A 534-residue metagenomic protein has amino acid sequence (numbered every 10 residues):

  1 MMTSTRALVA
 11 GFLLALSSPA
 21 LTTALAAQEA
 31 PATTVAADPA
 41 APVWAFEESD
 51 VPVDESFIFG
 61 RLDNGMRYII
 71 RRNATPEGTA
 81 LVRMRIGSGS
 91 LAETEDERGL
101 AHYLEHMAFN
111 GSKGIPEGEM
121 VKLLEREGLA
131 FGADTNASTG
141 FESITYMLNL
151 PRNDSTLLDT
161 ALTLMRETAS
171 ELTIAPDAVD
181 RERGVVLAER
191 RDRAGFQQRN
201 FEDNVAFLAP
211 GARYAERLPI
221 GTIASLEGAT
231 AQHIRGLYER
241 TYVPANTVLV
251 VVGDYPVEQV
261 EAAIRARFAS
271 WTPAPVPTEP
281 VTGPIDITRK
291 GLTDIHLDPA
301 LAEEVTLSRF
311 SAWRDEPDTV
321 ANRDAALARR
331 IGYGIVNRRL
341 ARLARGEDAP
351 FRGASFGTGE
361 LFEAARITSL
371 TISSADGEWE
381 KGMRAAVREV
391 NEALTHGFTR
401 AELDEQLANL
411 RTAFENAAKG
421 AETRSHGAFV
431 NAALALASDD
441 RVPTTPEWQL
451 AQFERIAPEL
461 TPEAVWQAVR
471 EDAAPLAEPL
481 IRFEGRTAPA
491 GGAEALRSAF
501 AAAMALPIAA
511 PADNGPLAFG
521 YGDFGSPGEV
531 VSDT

Functional and structural regions predicted by a protein language model:
M1-T5: N-terminal secretory signal peptides that target proteins for export/translocation
V9-A20: Bacterial N-terminal signal peptides
A26-I70, P256-A341, R345, D404-A408 (+3 more regions): Proteolytic maturation boundary segments
A32-P42, N110-I115, A133, A137 (+11 more regions): Scaffold signal of the M16-like zinc-metallopeptidase fold and its non-catalytic homologs
P76-E77, I86-A101, H106-R199, S225-G228 (+5 more regions): Active-site-adjacent, His/Asp/Glu-enriched structural segments that form or flank metal-binding and acid/base networks
G99, I115, E119, T156-T160 (+18 more regions): Generic recognition of stable, solvent-exposed alpha-helical segments in well-folded globular domains
V305, A312-D315, A321-R400: Structured mid-domain segments that build the active-site/substrate or prosthetic-cofactor binding neighborhood
